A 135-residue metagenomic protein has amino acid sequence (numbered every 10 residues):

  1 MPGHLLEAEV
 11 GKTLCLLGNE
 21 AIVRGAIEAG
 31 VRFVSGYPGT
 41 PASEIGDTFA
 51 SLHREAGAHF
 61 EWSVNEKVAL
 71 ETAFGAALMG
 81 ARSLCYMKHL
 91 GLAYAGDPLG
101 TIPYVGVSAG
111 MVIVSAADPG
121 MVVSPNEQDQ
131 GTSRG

Functional and structural regions predicted by a protein language model:
M1-V10, I27-G30, A50-E55, A81 (+2 more regions): Gly-rich Lys/Arg/Thr-decorated short loops/hinges at beta-loop-alpha junctions or inter-strand turns that position
L6, K12, A21-R24, A50 (+2 more regions): Homeobox/homeodomain signature
A8-L16, V31-F33, A58-S63: A short glycine/serine-rich beta->alpha loop
L14-F49: N-terminal glycine-rich anion-binding loops that anchor highly charged ligand groups
R24-A26, T72-A77, R134: Proline/glycine-anchored alpha-helix kink/cap motifs
T40-Q128: Thiamine diphosphate
